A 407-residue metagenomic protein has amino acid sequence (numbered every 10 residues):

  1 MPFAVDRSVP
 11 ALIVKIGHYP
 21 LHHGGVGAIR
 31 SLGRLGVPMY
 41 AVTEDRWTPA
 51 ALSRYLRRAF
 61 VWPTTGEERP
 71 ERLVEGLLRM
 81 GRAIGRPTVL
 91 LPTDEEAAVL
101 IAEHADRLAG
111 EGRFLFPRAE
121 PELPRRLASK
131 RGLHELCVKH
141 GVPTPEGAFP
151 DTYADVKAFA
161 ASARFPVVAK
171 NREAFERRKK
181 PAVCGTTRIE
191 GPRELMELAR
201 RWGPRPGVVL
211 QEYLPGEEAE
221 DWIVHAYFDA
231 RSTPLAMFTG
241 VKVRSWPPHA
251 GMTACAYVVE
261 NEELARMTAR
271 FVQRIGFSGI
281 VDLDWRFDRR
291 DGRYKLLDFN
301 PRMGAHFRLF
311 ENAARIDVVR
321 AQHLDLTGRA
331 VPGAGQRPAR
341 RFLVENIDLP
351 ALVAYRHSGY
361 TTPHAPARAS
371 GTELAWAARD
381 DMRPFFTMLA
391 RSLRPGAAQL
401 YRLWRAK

Functional and structural regions predicted by a protein language model:
M1-A119, A154-K157, F386-A406: ATP-binding N-terminal substructure of ATP-dependent carboxylate-amine bond-forming enzymes
E122-V142: Glycine-/Pro-rich loop/turn segments that contact NAD(P) or position catalytic residues in Rossmann-like domains
C137, G147, A160-P181, R205-E217 (+1 more regions): ATP-grasp fold ATP-binding core
I189-P248, V259-A269, R286-K295: Phosphate-binding site of ATP-dependent enzymes
V209, S278-D282, P332-R337: Flexible, glycine/charged-enriched surface loops at secondary-structure junctions
V243-C255, N300-I316: Glycine-rich phosphate/pyrophosphate-binding beta-alpha loops
Q273-R308: Conserved metal-phosphate-binding beta-hairpin within the catalytic cores of diverse ATP-dependent phosphoryl-transfer
A321-K407: Peripheral (often C-terminal) accessory segments that flank ATP-dependent C-N-forming ligase machineries
